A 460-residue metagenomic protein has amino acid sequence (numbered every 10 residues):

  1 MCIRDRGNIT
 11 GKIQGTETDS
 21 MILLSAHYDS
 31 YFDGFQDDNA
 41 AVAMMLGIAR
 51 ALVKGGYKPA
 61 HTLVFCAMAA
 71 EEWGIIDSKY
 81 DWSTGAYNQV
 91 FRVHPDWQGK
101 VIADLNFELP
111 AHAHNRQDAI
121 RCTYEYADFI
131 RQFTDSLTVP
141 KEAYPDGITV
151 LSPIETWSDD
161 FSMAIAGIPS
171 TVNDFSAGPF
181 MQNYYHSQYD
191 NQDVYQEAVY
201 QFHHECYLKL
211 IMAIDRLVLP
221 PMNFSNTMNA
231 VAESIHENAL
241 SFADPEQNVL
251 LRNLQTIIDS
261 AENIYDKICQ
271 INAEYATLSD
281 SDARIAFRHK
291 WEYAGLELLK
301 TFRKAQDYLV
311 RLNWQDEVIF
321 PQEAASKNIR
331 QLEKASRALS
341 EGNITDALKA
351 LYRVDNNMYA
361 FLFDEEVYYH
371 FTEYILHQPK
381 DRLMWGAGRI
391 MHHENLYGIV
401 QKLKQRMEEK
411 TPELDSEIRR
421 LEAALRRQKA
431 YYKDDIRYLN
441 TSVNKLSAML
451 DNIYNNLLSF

Functional and structural regions predicted by a protein language model:
M1-F460: Secretory-pathway/membrane protein signature
